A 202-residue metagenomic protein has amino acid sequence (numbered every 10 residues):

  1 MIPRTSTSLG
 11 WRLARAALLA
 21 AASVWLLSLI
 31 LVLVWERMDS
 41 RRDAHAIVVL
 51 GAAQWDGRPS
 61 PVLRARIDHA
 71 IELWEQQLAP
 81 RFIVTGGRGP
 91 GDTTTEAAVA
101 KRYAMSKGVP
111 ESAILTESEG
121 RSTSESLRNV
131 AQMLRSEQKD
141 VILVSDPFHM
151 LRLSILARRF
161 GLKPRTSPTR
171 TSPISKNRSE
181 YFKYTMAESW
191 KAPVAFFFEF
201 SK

Functional and structural regions predicted by a protein language model:
M1-H45: N-terminal membrane-anchoring alpha-helices
L26, N177-K202: A transmembrane-helix-recognition feature enriched in membrane-embedded lipid enzymes and envelope glyco-/phospholipid
L29-M186: A structural signal for short, hydrophobic/glycine-enriched beta-strand patches
